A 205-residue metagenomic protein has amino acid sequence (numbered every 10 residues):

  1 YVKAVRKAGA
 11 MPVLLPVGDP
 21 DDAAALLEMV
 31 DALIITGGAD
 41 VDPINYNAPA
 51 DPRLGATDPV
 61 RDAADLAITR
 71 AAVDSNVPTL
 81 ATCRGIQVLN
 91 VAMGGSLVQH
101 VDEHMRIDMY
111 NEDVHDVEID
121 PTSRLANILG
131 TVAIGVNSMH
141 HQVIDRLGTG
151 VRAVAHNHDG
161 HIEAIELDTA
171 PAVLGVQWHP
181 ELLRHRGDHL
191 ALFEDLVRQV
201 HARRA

Functional and structural regions predicted by a protein language model:
Y1-T82, V91-M93, V98, D102-V132 (+3 more regions): N-terminal beta1-alpha1 cap of cysteine-dependent amidohydrolase-like domains
I86-V88: Hydrophobic, aromatic-enriched interface-forming segments
S138: Short, basic/aromatic recognition patches
L174-W178: Active-site-proximal beta-strand elements of phosphoester/diester hydrolases
